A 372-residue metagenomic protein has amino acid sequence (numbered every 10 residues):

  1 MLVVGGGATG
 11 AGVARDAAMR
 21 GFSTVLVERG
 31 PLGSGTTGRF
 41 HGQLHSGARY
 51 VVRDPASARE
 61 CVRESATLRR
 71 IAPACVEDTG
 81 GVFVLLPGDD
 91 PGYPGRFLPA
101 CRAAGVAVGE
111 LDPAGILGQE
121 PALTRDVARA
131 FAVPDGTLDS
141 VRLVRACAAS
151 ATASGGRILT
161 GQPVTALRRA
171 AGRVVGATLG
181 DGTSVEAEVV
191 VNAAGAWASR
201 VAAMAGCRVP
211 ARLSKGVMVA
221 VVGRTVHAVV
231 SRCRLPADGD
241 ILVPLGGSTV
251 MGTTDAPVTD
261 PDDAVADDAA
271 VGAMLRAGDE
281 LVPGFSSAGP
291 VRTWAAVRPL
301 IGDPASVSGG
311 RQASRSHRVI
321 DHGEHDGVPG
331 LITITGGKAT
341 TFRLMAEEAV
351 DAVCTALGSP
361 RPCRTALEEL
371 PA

Functional and structural regions predicted by a protein language model:
M1-T9: Beta1/beta-strand and adjacent pyrophosphate-binding region of the FAD-binding site in flavoprotein oxidoreductases
A18-R39: Glycine-rich FAD pyrophosphate-binding loop
H41-Q119, D240: Dinucleotide-binding Rossmann-like beta1-alpha1 core, especially the glycine-rich loop that anchors the ADP
V84-S154, L159-T160, A166-R173, G246 (+3 more regions): Flavin (FAD/FMN) cofactor-binding and adjacent substrate-gating region of FAD-dependent oxidoreductase domains
S140, R208-V217, R224-T225, V229 (+2 more regions): C-terminal catalytic lobe of FAD-dependent flavoproteins
G180-V189, A193: Core beta-strand elements of the Rossmann-like FAD/NAD(P) dinucleotide-binding domain in flavoenzyme oxidoreductases
N192-C207: Flavin (primarily FAD) binding-site architecture
